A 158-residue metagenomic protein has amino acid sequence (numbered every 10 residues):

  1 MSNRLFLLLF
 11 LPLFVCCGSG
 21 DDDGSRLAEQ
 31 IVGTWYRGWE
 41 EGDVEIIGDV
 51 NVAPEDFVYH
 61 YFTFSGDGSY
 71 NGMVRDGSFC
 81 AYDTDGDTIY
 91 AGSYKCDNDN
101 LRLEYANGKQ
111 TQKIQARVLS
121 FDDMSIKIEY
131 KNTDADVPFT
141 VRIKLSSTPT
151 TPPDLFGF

Functional and structural regions predicted by a protein language model:
S2-L8: Sec-dependent signal peptide recognition, specifically the positively charged N-region followed immediately by
L13-C17: C-terminal motif of bacterial Sec signal peptides marking the signal peptidase cleavage site
G18-I89, D97-F158: Lipid interaction determinants
Y94: Acyl-CoA/ACP chain-elongation machinery
